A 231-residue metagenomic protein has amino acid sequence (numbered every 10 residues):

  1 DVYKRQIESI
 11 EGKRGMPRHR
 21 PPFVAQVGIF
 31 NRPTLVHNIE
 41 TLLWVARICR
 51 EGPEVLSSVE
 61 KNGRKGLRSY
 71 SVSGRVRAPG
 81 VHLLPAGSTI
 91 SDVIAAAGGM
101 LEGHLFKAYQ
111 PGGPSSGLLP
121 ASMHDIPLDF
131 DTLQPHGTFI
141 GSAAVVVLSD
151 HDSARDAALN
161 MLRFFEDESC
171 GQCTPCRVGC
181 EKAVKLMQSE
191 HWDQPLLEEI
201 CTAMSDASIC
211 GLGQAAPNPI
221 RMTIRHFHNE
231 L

Functional and structural regions predicted by a protein language model:
D1: Short, cationic Gly/His-enriched loop motifs
K4-A86, G98-L101: Hydrophobic alpha-helical positions that pack around
K4-G12, R18-P22, R47, A95 (+4 more regions): Short acidic, glycine/serine/threonine-rich loops at helix termini
Q6, L35, W44, S69-S71 (+7 more regions): Structured core elements
Q6-I7, R14, L43, R77-G80 (+6 more regions): Flexible loop/turn segments at secondary-structure boundaries
V55-L67, E102-P111, Q172-C176, D193-L197 (+1 more regions): Flexible, glycine/charged-enriched surface loops at secondary-structure junctions
L101-F130: Terminal amphipathic helices with adjacent charged low-complexity linkers/tails
D129-L231: Ferredoxin-type iron-sulfur electron-transfer modules in oxidoreductases and energy-metabolism complexes
